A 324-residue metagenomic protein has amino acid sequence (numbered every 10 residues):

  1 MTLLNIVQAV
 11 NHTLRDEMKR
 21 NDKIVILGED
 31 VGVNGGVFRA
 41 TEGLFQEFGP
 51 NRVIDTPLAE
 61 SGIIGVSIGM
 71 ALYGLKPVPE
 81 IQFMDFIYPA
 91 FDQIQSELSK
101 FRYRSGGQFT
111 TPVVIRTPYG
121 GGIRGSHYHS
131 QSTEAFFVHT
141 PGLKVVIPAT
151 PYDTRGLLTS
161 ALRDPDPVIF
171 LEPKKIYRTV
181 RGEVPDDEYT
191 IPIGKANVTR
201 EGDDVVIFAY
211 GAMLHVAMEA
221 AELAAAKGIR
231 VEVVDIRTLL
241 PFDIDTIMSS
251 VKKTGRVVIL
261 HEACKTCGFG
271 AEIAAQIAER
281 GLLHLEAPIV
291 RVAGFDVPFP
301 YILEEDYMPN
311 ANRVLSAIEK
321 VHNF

Functional and structural regions predicted by a protein language model:
M1-P167, L171, I176, E305-D306: Thiamine diphosphate
V31, F38-E47, F109-V114, K174-F324: Thiamine diphosphate
